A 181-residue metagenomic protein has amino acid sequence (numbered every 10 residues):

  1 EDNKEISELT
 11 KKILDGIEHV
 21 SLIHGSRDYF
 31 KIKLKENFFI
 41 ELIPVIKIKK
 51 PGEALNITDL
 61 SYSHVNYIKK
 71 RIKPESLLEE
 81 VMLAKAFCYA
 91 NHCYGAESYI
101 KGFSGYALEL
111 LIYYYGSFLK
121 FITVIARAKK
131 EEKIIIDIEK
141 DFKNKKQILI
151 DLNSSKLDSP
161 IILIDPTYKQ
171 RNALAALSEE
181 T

Functional and structural regions predicted by a protein language model:
E1, V45-K47, Y106, R127: An acidic- and aromatic-residue-enriched active-site/binding cleft used to recognize and process polar
D2-E8, K120-T123: Short, conserved charged micro-motifs
D2-N3, V20, R71-E75: Short, polar/flexible loop-turn hinges at active-site or ligand-entry regions and domain interfaces
S7-E53: Conserved catalytic core of two-metal-ion nucleotidyltransferases
T10-L14, I68, F121-I122: Generic hydrophobic, helix-prone segments enriched in Leu/Val/Ile
S21-I23, D59, Y99, K143: Residue-level signal for the start and early helices of compact helical domains
L34-H92, A96, G116: Internal, well-ordered alpha/beta segment that forms a basic, Gly-enriched binding/recognition surface
E75-T181: Conserved nucleotidyltransferase catalytic core and NTase-mimicking acidic/glycine-rich helix/loop elements in nucleic
